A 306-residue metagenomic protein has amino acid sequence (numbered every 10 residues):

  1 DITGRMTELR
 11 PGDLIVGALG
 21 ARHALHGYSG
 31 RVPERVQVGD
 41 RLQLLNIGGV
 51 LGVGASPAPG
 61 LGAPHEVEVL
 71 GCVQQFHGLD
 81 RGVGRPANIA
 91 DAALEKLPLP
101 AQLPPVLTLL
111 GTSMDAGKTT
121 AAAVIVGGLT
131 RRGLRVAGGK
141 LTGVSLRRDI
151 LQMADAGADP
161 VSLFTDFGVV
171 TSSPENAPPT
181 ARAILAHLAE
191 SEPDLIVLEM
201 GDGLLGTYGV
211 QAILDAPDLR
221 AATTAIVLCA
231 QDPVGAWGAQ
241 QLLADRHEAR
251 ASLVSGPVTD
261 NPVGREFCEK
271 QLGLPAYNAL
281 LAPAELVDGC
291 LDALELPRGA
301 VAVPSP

Functional and structural regions predicted by a protein language model:
D1-R5: Short alpha-helix capping/helix-loop boundary micro-motifs
P11-V16: Loop/turn positions that initiate beta-strands
H26-Y28, E34, L44-V50, A55-A90 (+3 more regions): Conserved catalytic-core segment of NTP-binding enzymes
A87-V144: Walker A (P-loop) phosphate-binding motif
G127-S172, Q241-A244, S255, T259-L272: N-terminal phosphate/diphosphate-binding loop that engages ATP/GTP or pyrophosphate donors across diverse enzyme folds
L281-V303: C-terminal helix of von Willebrand factor
